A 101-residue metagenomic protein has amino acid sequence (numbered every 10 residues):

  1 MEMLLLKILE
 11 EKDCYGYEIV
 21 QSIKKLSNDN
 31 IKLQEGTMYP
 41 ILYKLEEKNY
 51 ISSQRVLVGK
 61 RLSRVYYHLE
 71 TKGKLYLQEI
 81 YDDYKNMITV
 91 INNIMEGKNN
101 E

Functional and structural regions predicted by a protein language model:
M1-T37: N-terminal helix-turn-helix DNA-binding core of bacterial DNA-binding proteins
I23, L57-G59: Short secondary-structure boundary/capping segments
N49: Glycine-centered, phosphate/nucleic-acid-interacting loop/turn motifs that mediate DNA/RNA or nucleotide
S53: Short beta-strand "wing" residues that participate in macromolecule-binding interfaces
G59-Y81: Basic, amphipathic "hinge/linker" alpha-helix immediately C-terminal to the N-terminal HTH DNA-binding motif
K74-E101: Amphipathic alpha-helical dimerization/coiled-coil segments that flank or bridge DNA-binding/regulatory modules
